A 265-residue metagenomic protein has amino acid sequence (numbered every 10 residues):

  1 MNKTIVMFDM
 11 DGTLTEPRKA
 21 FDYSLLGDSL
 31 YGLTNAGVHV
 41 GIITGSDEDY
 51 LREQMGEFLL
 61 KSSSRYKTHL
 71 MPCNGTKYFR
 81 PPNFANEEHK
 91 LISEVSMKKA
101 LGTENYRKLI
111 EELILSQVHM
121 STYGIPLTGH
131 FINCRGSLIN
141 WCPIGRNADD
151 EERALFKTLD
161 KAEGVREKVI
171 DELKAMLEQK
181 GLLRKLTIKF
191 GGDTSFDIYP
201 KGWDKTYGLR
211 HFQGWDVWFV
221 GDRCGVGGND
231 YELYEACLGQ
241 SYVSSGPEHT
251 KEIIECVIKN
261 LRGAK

Functional and structural regions predicted by a protein language model:
N2-A20, I42, L70, L209 (+1 more regions): Asp-based phosphoryl-transfer active-site loop
N2-I5, Y23, D197-K265: Mg2+-dependent phosphoryl-transfer enzymes with acidic/Ser/Thr/Gly-rich catalytic loops
N2-M7, L25-V38, M176, W215 (+1 more regions): A short, Lys/Arg-enriched amphipathic alpha-helix followed by its capping loop at the start of a domain
M7-D11, C73-G75, P81-N83, R135 (+1 more regions): Short loop/turn segments at strand-loop or loop-helix junctions that form parts of catalytic or ligand-binding pockets
T13, E48, G225: Conserved Rossmann-like nucleotide-cofactor binding loop
T15-E16, G41-T44, F219, V243: Short catalytic-loop micro-motif centered on adjacent basic/acidic residues
F21-H130: Active-site phosphate-binding/coordination module
G124-W218: Conserved acidic, metal-coordinating active-site core of Asp-based, Mg2+-dependent phosphoryl-transfer enzymes
